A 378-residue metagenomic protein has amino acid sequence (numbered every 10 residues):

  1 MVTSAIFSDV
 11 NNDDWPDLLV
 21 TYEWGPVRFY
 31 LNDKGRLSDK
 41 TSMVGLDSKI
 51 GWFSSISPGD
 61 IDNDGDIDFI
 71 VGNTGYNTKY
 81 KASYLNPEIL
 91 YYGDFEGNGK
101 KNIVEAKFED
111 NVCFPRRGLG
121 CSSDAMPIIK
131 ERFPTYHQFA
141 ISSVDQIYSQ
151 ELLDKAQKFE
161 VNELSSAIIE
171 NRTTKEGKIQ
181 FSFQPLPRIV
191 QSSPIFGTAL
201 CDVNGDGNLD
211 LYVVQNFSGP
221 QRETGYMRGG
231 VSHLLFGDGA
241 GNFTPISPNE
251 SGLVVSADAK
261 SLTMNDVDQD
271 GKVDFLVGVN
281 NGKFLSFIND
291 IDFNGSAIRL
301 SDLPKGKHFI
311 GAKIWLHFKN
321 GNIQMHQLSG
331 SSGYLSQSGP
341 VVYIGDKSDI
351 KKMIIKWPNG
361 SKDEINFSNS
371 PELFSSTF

Functional and structural regions predicted by a protein language model:
M1-V10, D14-F29, G45, I56: Internal metal/ion-chelating core segments
V2-V10, F53-N63, G72, L90-G93 (+4 more regions): Beta-propeller blade termini
F7-V10, F29-Y30, L37-S38, I61 (+4 more regions): Conserved hydrophobic/aromatic "anchor" residues that stabilize well-ordered secondary structure elements
V10, E23-G25, I61, G72-G75 (+3 more regions): An acidic- and aromatic-residue-enriched active-site/binding cleft used to recognize and process polar
N12-T21, N63-G72, G205-V214, Q269-G278: Acidic/hydrophobic-patterned starts of short beta strands in beta-sheet-rich repeat architectures
K40-Y92: Conserved, well-structured beta-alpha core segment at the onset of a catalytic domain
M43-D47, A106-E131, A167, P187-R188 (+1 more regions): Surface-exposed loop and turn segments in beta-propeller and other repeat-based domains that flank or scaffold
Y76-Y92, G97-K101, E105-K107, P134-S143 (+3 more regions): Gly/Ser/Thr/Pro-enriched helix-cap/hinge segments flanking short amphipathic alpha-helices
